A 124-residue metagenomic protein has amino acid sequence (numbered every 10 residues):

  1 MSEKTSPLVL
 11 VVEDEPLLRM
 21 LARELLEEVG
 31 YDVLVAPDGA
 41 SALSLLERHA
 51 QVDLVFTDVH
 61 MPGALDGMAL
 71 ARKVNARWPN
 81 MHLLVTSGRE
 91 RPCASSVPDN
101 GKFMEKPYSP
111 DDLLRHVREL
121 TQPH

Functional and structural regions predicted by a protein language model:
M1-L10, P16, R72, A76 (+3 more regions): Non-catalytic signal-transmission and effector/linker regions of two-component phosphorelay proteins
R19, P62-A64: The feature encodes the CheY-like receiver
R19-E28: Charged docking surfaces used in two-component/phosphorelay signaling
V35-L54, A94: Acidic, metal-coordinating helix/loop segments flanking the phosphotransfer/catalytic sites of two-component signaling
D38-S41, L65-L70: Acidic catalytic/metal-coordinating carboxylates
E47-A50, G63, K73-N80, P92 (+1 more regions): Conserved phosphotransfer cores of two-component systems
D58-V59: Active-site residues of response regulator receiver
T86-S87: Hydrophobic/aromatic residues positioned on beta-strands within the core alpha/beta folds
